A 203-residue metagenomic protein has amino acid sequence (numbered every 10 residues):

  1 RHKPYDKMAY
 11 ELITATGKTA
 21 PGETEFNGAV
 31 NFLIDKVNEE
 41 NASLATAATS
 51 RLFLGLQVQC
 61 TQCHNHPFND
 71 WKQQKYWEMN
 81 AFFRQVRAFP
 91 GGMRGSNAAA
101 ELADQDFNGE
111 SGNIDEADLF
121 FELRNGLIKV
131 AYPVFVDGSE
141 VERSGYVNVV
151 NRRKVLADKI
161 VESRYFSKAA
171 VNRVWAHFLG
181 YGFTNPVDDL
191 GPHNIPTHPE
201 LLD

Functional and structural regions predicted by a protein language model:
R1-G138, R153-I160, F166-D203: Short, structured secondary-structure elements that scaffold catalytic or ligand/cofactor-binding regions
D137-G145: N-terminal export signals and maturation junctions of secreted/periplasmic proteins
Y146-V150: Extracellular beta-rich ligand/substrate-recognition surface
